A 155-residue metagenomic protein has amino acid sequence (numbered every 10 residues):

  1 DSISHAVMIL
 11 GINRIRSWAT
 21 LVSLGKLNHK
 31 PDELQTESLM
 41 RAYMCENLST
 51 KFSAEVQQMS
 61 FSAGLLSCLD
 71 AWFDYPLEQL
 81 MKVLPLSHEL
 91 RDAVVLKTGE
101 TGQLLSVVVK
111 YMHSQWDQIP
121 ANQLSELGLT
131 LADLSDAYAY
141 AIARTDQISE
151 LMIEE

Functional and structural regions predicted by a protein language model:
D1-E155: Conserved alpha-helical "signature site" that marks functionally important helical segments or helix/loop junctions
